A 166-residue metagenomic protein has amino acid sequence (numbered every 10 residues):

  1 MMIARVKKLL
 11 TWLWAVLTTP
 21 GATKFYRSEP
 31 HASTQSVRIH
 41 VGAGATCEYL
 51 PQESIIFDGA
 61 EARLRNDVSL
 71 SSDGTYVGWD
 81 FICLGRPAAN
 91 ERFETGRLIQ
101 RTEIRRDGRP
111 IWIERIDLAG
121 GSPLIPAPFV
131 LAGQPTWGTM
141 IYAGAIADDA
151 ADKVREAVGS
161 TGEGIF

Functional and structural regions predicted by a protein language model:
M1-E53, D58: N-terminal, charged/glycine-rich beta-strand/loop interface patches
M2-I3, L9-L13, I82-F166: A structural signal for small-residue-enriched, beta-sheet-centric alpha/beta enzyme cores and oligomeric scaffold folds
W14-V16, T46-E48, T75-V77, G138-T139 (+1 more regions): Structural motif
K24, E48, I56, R63 (+4 more regions): A broad, structure-centric signal for solvent-exposed, well-ordered loop/edge residues that line or flank functional
T34-S36, E61-R65, R97-I99, W137: Transmembrane beta-barrel architecture of outer membranes
G42, S69-S71, R105: Feature marks extracellular polysaccharide-active and adherence modules
F57-R65, L70-T95: Acidic (Asp/Glu-rich), glycine- and aromatic
